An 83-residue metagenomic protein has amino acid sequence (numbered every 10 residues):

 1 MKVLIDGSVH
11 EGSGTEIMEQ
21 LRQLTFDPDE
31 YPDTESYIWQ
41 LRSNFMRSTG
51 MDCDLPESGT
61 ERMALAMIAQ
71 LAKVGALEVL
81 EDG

Functional and structural regions predicted by a protein language model:
M1-E35: N-terminal acidic leader/helix
I5, H10-G12, S48, E57 (+2 more regions): Intrinsically disordered, low-complexity segments enriched in small/polar residues
G14-M18, T34-R42, E61-M67: Short amphipathic alpha-helical segments that mediate assembly, nucleic-acid/protein binding, or membrane association
L24-C53: Acidic, aromatic-enriched beta-alpha/helix-loop junctions
L55-G83: Short, compact, well-ordered microdomains
